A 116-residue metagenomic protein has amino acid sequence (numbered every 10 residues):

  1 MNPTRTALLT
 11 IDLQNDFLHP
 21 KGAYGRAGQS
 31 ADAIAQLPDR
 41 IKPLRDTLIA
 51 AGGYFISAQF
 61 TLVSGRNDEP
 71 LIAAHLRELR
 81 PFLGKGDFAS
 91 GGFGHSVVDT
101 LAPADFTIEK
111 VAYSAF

Functional and structural regions predicted by a protein language model:
M1-A104: Active-site acidic carboxylates
A102, F106-F116: Glycine-rich oxoanion-binding loops at beta->alpha junctions
